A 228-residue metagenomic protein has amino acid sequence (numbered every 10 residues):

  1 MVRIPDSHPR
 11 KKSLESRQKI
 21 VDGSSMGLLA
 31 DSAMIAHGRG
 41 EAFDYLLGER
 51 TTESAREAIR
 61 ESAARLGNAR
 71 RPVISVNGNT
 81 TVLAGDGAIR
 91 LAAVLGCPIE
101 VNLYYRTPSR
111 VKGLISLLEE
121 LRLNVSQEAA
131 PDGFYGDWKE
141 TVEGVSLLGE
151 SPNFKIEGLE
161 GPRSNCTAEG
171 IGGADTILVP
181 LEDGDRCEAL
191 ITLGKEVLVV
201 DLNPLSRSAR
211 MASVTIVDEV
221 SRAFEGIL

Functional and structural regions predicted by a protein language model:
M1-E100, P108-K112: Electropositive, gly/pro-rich neighborhoods at or near active sites that engage anionic ligands
N68, G172-G173: Alpha-helix C-terminal capping/helix-to-coil transition sites in glycosyltransferase folds
S75-G78, N102, V179-E182, V200: Short His-Asn-centered micro-motif
R90-R163: Long, charge-dense
Y105-R110, C187, P204-S208, A223-F224: Short gly/pro/ser/thr-enriched loop/turn and capping motifs at secondary-structure boundaries
N153-G172, L178-D185: Active-site glycine-rich loop that binds ribose-phosphate moieties when present
G184-L205: A short, gly/pro- and small-residue-rich
S206-L228: C-terminal functional extensions of proteins
